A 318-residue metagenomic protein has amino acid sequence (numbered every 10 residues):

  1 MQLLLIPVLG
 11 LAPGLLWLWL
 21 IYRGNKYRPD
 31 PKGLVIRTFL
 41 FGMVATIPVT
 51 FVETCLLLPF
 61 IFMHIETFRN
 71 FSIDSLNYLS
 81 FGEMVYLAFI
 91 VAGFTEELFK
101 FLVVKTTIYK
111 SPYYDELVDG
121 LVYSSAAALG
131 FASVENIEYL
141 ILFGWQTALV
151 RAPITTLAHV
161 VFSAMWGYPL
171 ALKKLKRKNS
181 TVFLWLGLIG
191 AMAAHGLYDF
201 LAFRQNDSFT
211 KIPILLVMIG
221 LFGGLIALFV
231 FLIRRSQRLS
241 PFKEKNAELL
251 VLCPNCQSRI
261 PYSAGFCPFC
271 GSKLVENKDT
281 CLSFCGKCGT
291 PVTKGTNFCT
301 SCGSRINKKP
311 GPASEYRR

Functional and structural regions predicted by a protein language model:
M1-R318: Hydrophobic alpha-helical segments at protein termini of multi-pass membrane proteins
